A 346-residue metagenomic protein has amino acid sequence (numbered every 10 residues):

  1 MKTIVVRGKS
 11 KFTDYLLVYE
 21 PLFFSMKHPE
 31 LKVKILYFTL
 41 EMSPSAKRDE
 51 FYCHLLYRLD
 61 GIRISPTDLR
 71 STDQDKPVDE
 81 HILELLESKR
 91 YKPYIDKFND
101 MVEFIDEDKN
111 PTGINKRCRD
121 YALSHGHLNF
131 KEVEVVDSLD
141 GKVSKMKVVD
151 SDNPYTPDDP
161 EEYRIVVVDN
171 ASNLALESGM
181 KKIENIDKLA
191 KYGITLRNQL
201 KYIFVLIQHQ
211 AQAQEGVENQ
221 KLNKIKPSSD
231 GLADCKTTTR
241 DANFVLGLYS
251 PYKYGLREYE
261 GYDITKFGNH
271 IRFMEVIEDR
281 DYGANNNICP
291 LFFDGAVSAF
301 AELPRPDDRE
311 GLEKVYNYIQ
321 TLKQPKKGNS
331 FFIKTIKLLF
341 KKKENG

Functional and structural regions predicted by a protein language model:
M1, L36-F38, E103-I105, V205 (+2 more regions): Hydrophobic/aromatic beta-strand patches that form the interior of the parallel beta-sheet core in alpha/beta enzyme
V5-V6: Walker A (P-loop) phosphate-binding loop of P-loop NTPases
F12-L16: Hydrophobic positions on the alpha1 helix immediately C-terminal to the Walker A/P-loop
F24-D158: Cytosolic-facing regulatory segments adjacent to core modules
E30, Y57, K92, T112-V167 (+2 more regions): C-terminal regions of RecA-like/P-loop NTPase motor modules
T39-M42, N170, Y202, L206-Q212 (+1 more regions): A short beta-strand-to-loop transition that corresponds to the Sensor-1 phosphate-sensing loop of AAA+ P-loop ATPases
A175-N185, E218-I225: Flexible beta-alpha connector loops of hexameric P-loop NTPases
K188-Q199: Catalytic-core regions built around general acid/base machinery
